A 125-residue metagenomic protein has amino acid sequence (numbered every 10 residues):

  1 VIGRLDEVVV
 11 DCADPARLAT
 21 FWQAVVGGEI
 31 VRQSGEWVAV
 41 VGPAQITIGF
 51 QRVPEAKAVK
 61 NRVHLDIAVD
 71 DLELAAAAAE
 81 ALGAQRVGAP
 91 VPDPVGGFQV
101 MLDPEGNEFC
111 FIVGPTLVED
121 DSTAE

Functional and structural regions predicted by a protein language model:
I2-V10, V31-R32, A39-V41, I46-Q51 (+1 more regions): Vicinal oxygen chelate
L5-E7, K60-H64: Short, solvent-exposed beta-strand edge segments and adjacent coil->beta transition regions
V9-D11, D66-A68: Short hydrophobic/aromatic beta-strand micro-patches that form the beta-sheet surface supporting nucleotide- or nucleic
D14-E29, A75-A81: Amphipathic alpha-helical segments
D14-P15, D71, F98: Residue-level preference for nonpolar/small residues embedded in alpha-helices
Q33-E36, E73: A short, compositionally biased
G35, P43-Q45, A58-R62: Short connector loops at helix/strand junctions that flank enzyme active sites, especially segments positioning acidic
R52-K57: Short, flexible, solvent-exposed loop/turn segments with mixed acidic/basic and small polar residues
